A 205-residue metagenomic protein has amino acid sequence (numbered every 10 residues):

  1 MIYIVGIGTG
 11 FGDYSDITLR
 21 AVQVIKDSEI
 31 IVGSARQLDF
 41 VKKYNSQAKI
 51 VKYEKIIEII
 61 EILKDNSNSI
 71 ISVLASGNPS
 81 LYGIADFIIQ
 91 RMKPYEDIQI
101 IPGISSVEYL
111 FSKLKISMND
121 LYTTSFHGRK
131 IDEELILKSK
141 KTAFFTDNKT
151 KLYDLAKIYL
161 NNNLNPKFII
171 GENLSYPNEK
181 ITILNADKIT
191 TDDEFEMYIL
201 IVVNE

Functional and structural regions predicted by a protein language model:
M1-I98, I131, Y198-I199: Class I S-adenosyl-L-methionine
I2-G6, S139-E205: A contiguous loop/helix-start segment that scaffolds small-molecule binding in enzyme catalytic cores
G12, S105, I116, G128-K130 (+2 more regions): Short acidic/polar capping segments at secondary-structure boundaries
L38-F40, S105-E108, S175-N178: Short gly/pro/ser/thr-enriched loop/turn and capping motifs at secondary-structure boundaries
A48-I56, Y95-I100, M118-S125, N163-I170: Short hydrophobic/aromatic-enriched beta-strand-loop microsegments
E54-I60, Y122-D132, K180-K188: A short, well-structured beta->alpha microelement
L63-I70, K113-I116, L135-K140, I181-D187: Short, surface-exposed amphipathic charged segments that create phosphate/polyanion-binding patches used for binding
S80-K140, T191, F195: Class I SAM-dependent methyltransferase SAM-binding "motif I" and its flanking Rossmann-like core
